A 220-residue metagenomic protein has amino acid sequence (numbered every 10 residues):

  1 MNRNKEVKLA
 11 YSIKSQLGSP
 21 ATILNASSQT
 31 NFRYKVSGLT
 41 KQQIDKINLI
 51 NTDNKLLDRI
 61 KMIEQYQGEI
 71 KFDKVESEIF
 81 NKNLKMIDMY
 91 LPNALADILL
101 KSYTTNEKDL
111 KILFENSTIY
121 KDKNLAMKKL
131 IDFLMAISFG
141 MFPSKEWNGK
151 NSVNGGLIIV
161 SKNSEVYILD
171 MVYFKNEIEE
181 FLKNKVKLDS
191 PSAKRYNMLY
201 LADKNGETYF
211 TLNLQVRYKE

Functional and structural regions predicted by a protein language model:
N2-E220: Short, positively charged
